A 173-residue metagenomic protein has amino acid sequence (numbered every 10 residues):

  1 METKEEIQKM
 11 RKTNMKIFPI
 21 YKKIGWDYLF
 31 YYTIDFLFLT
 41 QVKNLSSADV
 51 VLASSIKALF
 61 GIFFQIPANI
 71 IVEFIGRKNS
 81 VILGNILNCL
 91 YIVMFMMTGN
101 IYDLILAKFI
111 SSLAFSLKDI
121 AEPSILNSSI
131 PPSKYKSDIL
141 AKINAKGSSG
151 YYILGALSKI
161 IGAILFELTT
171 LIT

Functional and structural regions predicted by a protein language model:
E2-F63, M96: Helix-loop boundary and gating motifs at the non-cytosolic
I17-P19, Y102-K108: Short hydrophobic/alpha-helical segments at membrane-entry points of transmembrane helices in Major Facilitator
W26-F30, M96, L104, S112-S124: Small-residue-rich segments within alpha-helical transmembrane domains of MFS-like 12-TM solute carriers
Q41-V42, M97, L154-T173: Transmembrane alpha-helix termini and helix-breaking/packing motifs in multi-pass membrane transporters
F63-R77, F166: Helix-to-loop junctions at the C-terminal end of transmembrane segments in multipass secondary transporters
I86-N100, L104-I105: C-terminal ends and interior cores of transmembrane alpha-helices in multi-pass membrane transporters/permeases
F109-Y151: Cytoplasmic helix-loop-helix junction between adjacent transmembrane helices in 12-TM secondary transporters
